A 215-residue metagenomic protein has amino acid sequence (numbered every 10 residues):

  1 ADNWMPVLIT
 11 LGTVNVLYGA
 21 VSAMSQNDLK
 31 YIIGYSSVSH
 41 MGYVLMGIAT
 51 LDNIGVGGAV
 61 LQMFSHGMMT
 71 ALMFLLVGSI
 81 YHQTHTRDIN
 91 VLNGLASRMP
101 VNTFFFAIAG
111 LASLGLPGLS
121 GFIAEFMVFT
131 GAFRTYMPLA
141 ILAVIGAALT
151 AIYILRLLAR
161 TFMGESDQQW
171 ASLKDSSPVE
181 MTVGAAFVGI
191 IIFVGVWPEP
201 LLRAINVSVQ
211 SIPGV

Functional and structural regions predicted by a protein language model:
A1-R160: Hydrophobic transmembrane alpha-helices and their helix-loop junctions in integral membrane proteins
M99-N102, I154-V215: Cytoplasmic/organellar membrane-interface segments at the starts of transmembrane helices in multi-pass inner-membrane
